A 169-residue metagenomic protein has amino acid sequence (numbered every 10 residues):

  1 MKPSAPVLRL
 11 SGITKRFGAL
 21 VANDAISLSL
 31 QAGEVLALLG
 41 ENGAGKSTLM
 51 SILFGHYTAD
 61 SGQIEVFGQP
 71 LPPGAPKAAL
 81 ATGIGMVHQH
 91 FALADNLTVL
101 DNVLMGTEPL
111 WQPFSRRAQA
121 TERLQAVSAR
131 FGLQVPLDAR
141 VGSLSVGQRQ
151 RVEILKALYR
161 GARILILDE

Functional and structural regions predicted by a protein language model:
M1-E169: Glycine-rich phosphate-binding loops of nucleotide-dependent enzymes
